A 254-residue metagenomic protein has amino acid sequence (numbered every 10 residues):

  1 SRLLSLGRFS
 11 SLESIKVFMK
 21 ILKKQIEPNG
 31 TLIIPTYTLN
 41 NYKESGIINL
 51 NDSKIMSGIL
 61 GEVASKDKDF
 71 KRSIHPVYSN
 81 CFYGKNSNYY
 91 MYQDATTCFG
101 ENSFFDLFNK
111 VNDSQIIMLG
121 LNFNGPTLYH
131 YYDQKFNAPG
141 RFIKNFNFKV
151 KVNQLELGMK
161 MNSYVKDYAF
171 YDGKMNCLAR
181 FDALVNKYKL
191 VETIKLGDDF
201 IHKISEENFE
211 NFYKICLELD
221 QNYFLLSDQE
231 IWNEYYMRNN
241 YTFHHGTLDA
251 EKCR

Functional and structural regions predicted by a protein language model:
S1-R254: N-terminal and secondary-structure boundary signal
